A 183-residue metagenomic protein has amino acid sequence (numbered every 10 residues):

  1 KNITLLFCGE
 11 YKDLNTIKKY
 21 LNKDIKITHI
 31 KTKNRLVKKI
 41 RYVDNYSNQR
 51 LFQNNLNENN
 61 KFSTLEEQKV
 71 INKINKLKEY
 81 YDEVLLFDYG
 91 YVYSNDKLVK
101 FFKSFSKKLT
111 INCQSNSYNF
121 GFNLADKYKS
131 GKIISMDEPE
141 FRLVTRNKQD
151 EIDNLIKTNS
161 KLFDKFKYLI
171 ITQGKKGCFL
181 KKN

Functional and structural regions predicted by a protein language model:
K1-N183: Ribokinase/PfkB-type carbohydrate-kinase core domain
